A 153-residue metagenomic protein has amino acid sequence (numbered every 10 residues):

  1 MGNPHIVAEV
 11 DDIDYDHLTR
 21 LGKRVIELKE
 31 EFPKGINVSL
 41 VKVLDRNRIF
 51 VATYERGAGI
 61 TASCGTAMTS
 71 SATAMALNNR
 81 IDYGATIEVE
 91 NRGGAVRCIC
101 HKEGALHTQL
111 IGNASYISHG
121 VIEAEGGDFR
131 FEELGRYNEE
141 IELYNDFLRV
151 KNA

Functional and structural regions predicted by a protein language model:
M1-T61, T73-A153: Active-site proximal loop and beta-alpha junction motif in alpha/beta enzyme cores
T66-A74: Short amphipathic alpha-helical face segments that pack within enzyme cores and frequently flank/anchor catalytic
